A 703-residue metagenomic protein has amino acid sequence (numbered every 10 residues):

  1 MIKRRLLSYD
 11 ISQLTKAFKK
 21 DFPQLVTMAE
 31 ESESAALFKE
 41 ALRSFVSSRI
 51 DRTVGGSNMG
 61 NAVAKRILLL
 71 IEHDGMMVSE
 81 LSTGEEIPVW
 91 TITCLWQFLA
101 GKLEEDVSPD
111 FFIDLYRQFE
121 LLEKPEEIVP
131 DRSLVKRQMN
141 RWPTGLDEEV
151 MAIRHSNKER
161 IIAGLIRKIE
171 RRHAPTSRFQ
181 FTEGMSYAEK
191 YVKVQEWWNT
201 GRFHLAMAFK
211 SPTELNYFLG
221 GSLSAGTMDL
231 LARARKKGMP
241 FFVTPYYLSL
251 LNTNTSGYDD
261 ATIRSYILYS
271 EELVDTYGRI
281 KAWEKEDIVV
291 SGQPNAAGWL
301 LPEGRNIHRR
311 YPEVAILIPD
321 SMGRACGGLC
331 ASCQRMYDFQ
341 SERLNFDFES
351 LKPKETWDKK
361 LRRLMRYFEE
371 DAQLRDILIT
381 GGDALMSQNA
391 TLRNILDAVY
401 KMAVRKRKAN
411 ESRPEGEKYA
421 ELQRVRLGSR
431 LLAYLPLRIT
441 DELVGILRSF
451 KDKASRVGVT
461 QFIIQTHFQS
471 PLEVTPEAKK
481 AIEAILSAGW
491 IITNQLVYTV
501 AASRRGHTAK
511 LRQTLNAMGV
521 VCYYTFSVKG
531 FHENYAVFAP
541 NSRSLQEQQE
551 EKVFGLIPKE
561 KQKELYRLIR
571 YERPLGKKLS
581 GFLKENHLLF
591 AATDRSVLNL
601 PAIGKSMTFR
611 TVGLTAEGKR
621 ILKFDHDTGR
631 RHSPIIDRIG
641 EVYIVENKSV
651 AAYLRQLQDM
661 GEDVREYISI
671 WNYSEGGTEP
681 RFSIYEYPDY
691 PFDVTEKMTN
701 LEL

Functional and structural regions predicted by a protein language model:
M1-R310: Flexible, acidic/Gly-rich N-terminal and inter-domain linker regions that tether and position cofactor-handling modules
R4-Y9, K19-A29, R43-V54, G75 (+4 more regions): Radical SAM enzyme [4Fe-4S]-AdoMet core and its adjacent flexible, acidic and glycine-rich loops/tails across
V243, Q549-L703: C-terminal accessory regions of radical SAM enzymes
V243, W299-D338: N-terminal pre-triad scaffold of radical SAM enzymes
R309, D320-R324, D338-E349, G428-S429 (+3 more regions): Catalytic or ion-translocation cores adjacent to nucleophile or general acid/base/metal-coordination motifs in diverse
Y311-A315, L329, D371-T380, V425-G428: Glycine-rich, often proline-containing surface loops adjacent to acidic residues and nearby aromatics that form
A325, M336-I377, N394-I395, K401-K406: Conserved alpha-helical substructure of the radical SAM core
R362-E369, L385-I557: Conserved AdoMet/S-adenosylmethionine-binding subsite of the radical SAM
